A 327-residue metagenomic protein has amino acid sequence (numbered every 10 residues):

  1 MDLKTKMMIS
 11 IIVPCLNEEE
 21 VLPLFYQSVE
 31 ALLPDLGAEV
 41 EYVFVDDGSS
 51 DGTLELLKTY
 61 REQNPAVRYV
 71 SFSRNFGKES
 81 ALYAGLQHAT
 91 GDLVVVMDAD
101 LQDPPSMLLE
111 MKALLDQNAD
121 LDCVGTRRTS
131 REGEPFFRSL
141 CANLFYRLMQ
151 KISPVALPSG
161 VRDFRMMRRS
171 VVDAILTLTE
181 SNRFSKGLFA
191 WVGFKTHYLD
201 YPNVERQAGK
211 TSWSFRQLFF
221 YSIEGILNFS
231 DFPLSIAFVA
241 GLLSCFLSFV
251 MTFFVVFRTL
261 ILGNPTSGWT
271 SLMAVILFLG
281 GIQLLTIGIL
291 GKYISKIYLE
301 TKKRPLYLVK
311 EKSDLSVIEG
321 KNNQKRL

Functional and structural regions predicted by a protein language model:
M1-G133: Structured catalytic core of nucleotide-sugar glycosyltransferases
D2-M8, R131, R147, F184-L327: Hydrophobic helical membrane-anchoring modules
P14, F72-R74, A119, R165 (+3 more regions): Short conserved micro-motifs on helix faces and helix-strand junctions that flank and scaffold key functional residues
P14, L32, Y60, F72 (+8 more regions): Amphipathic alpha-helical segments that mediate coupling or scaffolding at interfaces
F25-S28, L32, L56, M111 (+6 more regions): A ubiquitous structural signal for well-ordered alpha-helices
A31-P34, V94, D120, S153 (+4 more regions): Generic structural signal for secondary-structure transition and capping sites
A66, V70-R74, K78-H88, P105-L188 (+1 more regions): Acceptor/aglycone-binding surface of glycosyltransferases and processive sugar-polymer synthases
